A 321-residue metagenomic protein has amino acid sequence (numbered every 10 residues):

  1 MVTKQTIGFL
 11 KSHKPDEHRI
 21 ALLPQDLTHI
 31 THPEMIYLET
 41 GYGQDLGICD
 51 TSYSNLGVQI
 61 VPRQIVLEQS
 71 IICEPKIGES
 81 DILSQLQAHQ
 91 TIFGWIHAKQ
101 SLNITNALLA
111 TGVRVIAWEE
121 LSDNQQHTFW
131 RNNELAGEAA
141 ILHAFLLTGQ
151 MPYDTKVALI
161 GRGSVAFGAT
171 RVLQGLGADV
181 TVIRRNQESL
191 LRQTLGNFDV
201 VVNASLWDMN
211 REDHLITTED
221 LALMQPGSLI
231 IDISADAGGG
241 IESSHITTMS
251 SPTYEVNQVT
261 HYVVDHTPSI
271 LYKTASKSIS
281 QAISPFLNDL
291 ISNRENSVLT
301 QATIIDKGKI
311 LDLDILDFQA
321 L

Functional and structural regions predicted by a protein language model:
V2-A107: An N-terminal-biased, well-structured beta-alpha scaffold segment characteristic of Rossmann-like dinucleotide-binding
T3-K14, G78-T155, H266: Glycine/serine-rich phosphate-binding loop and adjoining beta1-alpha1 elements at the start of nucleotide-handling
K11-D45, I141-N210: Glycine-rich phosphate/diphosphate-binding loop of Rossmann-like nucleotide-binding domains
E34, Q87-Q90, T111-V113, Q225-S228 (+1 more regions): A short helix->loop->beta-strand "cap" motif at the edges of active sites that frequently abuts
Y37-T40, V61-P62, E74, V115-W118 (+3 more regions): General beta-strand structural signal in soluble alpha/beta enzymes
K76-I77, I96-H97, S205-M209, S234-A235 (+1 more regions): Short glycine-/small-residue-rich Rossmann-like dinucleotide-binding loops
E119-P152, A235, G239-L321: Adenosine-phosphate binding glycine-rich loop
N186-V259: Rossmann-like adenosine-cofactor binding region
